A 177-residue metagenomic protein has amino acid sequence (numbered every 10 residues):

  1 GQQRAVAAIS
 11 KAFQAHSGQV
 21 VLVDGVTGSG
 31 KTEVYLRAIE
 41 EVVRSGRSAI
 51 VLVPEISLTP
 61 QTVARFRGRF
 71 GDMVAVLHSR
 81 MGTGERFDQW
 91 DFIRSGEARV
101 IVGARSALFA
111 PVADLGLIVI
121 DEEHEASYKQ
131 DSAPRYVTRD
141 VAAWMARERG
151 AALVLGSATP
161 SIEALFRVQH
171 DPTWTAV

Functional and structural regions predicted by a protein language model:
G1-Q19, E33: N-terminal pre-P-loop "Q-motif" helix
S17-V20, A38-T62: Conserved SF1/SF2 helicase motif Ia
G25, A104-R105, D121-E123: Walker B catalytic acidic pair
G28: Walker A (P-loop) phosphate-binding loop of P-loop NTPases
K31-E40, A142: Motif I (Walker A/P-loop) of helicase-class P-loop NTPases
R65-M73, L77-I101, L115: Conserved motor-coupling elements within RecA-like helicase/translocase cores
I101-L117: Conserved RecA-like ASCE ATPase "motif II neighborhood" in helicase/translocase motors
L117, H124-V177: Post-DEXD/H (motif II) to motif III coupling segment of the RecA-like Helicase ATP-binding lobe
